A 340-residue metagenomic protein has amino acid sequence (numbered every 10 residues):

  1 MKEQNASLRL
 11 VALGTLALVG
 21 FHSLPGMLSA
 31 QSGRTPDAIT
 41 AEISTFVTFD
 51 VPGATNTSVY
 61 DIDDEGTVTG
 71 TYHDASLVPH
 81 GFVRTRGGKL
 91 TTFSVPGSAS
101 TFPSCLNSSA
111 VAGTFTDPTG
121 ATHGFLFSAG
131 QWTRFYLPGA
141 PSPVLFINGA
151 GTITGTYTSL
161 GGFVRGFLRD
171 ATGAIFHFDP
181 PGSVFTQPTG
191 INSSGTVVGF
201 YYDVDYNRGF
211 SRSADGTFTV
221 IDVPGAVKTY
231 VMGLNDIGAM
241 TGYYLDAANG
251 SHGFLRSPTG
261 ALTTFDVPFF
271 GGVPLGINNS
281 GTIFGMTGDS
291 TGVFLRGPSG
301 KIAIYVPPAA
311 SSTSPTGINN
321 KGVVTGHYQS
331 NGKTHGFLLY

Functional and structural regions predicted by a protein language model:
K2-L13: Bacterial N-terminal signal peptides that target proteins for export
L10, L24-Y340: Residue-level hotspots at or immediately adjacent to binding/recognition sites across diverse folds
V11-S23: Bacterial N-terminal signal peptides
